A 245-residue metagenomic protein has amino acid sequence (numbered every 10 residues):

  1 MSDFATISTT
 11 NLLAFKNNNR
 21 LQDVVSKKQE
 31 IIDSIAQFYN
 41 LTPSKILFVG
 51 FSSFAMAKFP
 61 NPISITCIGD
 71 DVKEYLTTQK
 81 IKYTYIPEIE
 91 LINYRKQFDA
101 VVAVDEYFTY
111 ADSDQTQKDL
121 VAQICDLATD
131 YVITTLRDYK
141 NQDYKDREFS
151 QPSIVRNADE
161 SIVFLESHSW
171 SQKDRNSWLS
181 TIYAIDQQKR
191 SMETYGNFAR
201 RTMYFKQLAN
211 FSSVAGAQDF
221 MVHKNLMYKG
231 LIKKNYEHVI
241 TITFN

Functional and structural regions predicted by a protein language model:
M1-P43: Conserved class I S-adenosyl-L-methionine
S44, D99, D130: Conserved acidic residues
K45-I92: Class I SAM-dependent methyltransferase SAM/SAH-binding core
L91-V101: A short acidic, Gly/Pro-enriched loop at the edge of an enzyme's catalytic core that lines a small-molecule cofactor
D99-Q117: A short SAM/SAH-binding and catalytic strip from SAM-dependent methyltransferases
Q115-V132: A short glycine-rich, Lys/Arg-flanked "PGG" loop and its adjoining helix->strand segment in the class I
T135-Q207: SAM-dependent methyltransferase
F198-N245: C-terminal lobe and adjacent flexible extensions of AdoMet/dcAdoMet transferase-like proteins
